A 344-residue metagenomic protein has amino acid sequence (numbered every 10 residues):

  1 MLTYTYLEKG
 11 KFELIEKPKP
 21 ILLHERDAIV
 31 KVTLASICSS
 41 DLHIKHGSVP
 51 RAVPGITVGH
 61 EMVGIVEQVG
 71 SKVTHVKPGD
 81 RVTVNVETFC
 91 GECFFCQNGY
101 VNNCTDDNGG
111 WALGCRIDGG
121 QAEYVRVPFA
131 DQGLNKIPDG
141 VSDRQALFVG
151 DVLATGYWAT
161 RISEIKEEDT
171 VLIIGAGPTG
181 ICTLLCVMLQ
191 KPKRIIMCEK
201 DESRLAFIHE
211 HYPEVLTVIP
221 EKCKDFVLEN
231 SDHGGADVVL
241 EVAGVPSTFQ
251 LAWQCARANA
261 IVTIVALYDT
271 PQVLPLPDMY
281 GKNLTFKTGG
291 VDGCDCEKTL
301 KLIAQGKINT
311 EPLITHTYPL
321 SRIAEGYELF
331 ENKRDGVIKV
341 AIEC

Functional and structural regions predicted by a protein language model:
T3, K200-E202, Q250-Q254, G293-C344: C-terminal hydrophobic helical "lid"/dimerization subdomain of Rossmann-like NAD(P)H-dependent oxidoreductases
P20-A35, S48-Q97, P138-V141: Glycine-rich beta-strand-centered segment in the early N-terminal region that forms part of a ligand/cofactor-binding
G79, E168, E214, G235-A236 (+1 more regions): Local beta-strand N-terminus motif with an aromatic residue
E92-I174: NAD(P)H dinucleotide-binding glycine-rich loop of Rossmann-like/cofactor-binding domains, especially the beta1-alpha1
K136-E221: Mid-domain Rossmann-like dinucleotide-binding core that forms the NAD(H)/NADP(H) cofactor-binding site
S163, M188, L205-T285: Glycine-rich cofactor phosphate-binding loops and adjacent beta1-alpha1 units of small-molecule cofactor enzyme domains
E199, A266, G290: Conserved acidic E/D residue at the C-terminus of a beta-strand in Rossmann-like folds
